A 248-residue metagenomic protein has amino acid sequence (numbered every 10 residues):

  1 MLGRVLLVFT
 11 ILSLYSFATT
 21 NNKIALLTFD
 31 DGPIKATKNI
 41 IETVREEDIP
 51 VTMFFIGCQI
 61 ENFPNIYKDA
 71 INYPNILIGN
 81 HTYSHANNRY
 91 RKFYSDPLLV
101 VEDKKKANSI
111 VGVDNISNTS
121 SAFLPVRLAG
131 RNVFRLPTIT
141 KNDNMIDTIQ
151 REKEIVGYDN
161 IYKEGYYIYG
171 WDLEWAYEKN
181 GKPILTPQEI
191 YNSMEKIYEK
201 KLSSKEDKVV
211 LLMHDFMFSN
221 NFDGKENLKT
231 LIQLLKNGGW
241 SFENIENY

Functional and structural regions predicted by a protein language model:
V5-Y15: Sec-dependent N-terminal signal peptides
T19-D114, L231-L234, G238-S241, E246: Active-site beta->alpha N-cap acidic-glycine motif
D31-K35, C58-E61, Y83-N88, G130-R135 (+2 more regions): Solvent-exposed loop/turn segments at secondary-structure junctions within structured extracellular/periplasmic domains
N80, G170-D172, V210-D215: Short beta-strands and strand-loop turn motifs
A86-T119, L136-E206, D223: Alpha-helical scaffold elements lining the catalytic groove of polysaccharide deacetylases
P125-A129, L211-H214: Extended hydrophobic secondary-structure segments that form protein cores and membrane-embedded regions
M194-E243: Catalytic grooves of carbohydrate-active enzymes
